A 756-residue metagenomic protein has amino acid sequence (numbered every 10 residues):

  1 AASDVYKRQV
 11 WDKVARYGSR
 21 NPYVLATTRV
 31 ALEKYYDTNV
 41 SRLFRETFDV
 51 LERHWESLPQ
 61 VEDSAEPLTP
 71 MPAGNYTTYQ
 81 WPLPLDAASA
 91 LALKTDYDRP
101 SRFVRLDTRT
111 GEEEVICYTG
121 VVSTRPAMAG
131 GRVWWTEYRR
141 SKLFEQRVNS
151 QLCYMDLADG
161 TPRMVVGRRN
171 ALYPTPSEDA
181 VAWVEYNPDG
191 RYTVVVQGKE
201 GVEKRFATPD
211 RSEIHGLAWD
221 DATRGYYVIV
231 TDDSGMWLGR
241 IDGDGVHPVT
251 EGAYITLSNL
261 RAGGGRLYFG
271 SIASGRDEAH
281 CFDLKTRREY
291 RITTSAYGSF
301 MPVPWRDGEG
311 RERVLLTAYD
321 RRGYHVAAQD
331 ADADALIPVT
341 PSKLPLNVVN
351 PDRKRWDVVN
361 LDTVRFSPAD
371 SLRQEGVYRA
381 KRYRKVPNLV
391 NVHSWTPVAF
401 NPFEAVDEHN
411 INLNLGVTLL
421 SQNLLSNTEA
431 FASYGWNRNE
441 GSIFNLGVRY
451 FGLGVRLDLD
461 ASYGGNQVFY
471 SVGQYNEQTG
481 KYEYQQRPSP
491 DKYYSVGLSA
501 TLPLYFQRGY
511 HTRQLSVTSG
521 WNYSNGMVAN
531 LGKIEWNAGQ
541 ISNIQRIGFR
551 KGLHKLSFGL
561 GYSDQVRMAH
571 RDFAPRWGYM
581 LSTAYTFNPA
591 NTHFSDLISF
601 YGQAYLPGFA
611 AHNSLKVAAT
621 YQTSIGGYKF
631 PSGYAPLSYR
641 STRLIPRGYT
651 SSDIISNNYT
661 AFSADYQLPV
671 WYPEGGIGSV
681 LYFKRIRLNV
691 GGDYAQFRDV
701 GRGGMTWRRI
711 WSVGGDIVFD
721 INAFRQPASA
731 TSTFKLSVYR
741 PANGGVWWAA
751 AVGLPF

Functional and structural regions predicted by a protein language model:
A2-Y6: Short, small-residue-biased leader/transition segments that mark boundaries at the very start of proteins
K13-G130, Y154: Beta/coil-rich, acidic/histidine-enriched accessory regions frequently appended to metallopeptidases
S57-T77, L106-T124, Y154-S177, Q197-D221 (+3 more regions): Multi-bladed beta-propeller domains
Q60, N75, I337-G454, R546-R576 (+2 more regions): Outer-membrane beta-barrel initiation region
Y76, K94-F103, Y118-S123, T136-Q151 (+9 more regions): A flexible loop/linker signature enriched in serine peptidases of the S9 family
E404, N423, Y434-R438, Y450-G454 (+12 more regions): Transmembrane beta-strands of outer-membrane beta-barrel pores
A461, N466, Q474, Q485-Q486 (+3 more regions): C-terminal outer-membrane beta-barrel translocator/porin domains of Gram-negative envelope proteins and their
F558, G714-I717, G745-F756: Outer-membrane beta-barrel "beta-signal"
